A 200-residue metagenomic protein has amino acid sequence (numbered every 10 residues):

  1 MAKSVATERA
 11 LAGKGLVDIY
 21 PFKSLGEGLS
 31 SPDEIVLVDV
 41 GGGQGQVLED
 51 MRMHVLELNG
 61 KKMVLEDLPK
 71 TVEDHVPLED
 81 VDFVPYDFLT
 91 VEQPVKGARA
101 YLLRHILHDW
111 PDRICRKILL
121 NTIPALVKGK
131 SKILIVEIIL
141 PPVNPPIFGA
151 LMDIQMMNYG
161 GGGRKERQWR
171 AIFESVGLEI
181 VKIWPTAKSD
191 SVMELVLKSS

Functional and structural regions predicted by a protein language model:
M1-P145, I180-V181, P185, S191: Conserved adenosyl
K130, L134-V176, V181: C-terminal alpha-helical "lid/dimerization" subdomain adjacent to the S-adenosyl-L-methionine
M193-S200: C-terminal lobe and adjacent flexible extensions of AdoMet/dcAdoMet transferase-like proteins
